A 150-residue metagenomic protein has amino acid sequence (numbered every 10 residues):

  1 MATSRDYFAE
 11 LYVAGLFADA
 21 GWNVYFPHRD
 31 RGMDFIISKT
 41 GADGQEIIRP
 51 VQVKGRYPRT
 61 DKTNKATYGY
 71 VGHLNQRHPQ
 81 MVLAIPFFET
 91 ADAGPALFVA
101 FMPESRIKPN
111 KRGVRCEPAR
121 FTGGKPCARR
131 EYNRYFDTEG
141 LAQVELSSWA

Functional and structural regions predicted by a protein language model:
M1-R31, I37-A150: Mixed-charge (Asp/Glu-Lys/Arg
